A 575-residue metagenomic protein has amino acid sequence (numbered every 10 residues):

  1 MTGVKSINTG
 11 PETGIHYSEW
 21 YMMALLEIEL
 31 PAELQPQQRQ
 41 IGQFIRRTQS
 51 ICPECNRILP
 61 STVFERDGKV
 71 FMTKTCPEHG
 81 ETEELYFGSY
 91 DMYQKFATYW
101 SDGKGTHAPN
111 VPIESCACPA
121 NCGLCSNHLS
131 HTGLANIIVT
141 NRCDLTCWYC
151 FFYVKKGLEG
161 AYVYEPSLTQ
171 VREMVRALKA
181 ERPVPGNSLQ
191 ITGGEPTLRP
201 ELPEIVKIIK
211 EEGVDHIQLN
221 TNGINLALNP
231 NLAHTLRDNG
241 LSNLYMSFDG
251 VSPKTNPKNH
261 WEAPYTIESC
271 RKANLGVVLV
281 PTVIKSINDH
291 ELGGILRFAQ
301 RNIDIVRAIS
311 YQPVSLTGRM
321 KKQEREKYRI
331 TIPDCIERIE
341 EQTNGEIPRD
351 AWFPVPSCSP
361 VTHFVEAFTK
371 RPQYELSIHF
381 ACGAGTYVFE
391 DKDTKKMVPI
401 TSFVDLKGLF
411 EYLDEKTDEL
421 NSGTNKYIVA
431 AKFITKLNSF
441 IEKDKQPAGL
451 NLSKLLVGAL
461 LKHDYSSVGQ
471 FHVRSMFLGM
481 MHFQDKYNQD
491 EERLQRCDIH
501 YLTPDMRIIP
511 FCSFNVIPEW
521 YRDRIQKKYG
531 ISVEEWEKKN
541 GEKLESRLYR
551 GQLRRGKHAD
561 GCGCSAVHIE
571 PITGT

Functional and structural regions predicted by a protein language model:
T2-G133, L145, H500-N515: Flexible, acidic/Gly-rich N-terminal and inter-domain linker regions that tether and position cofactor-handling modules
E12, M23, H260, E268-Q470: Radical SAM enzyme [4Fe-4S]-AdoMet core and its adjacent flexible, acidic and glycine-rich loops/tails across
H16-A24, P31-L34, F96-H131, I137 (+3 more regions): A short, charged
E65-R66, L129, S377-H379, D490-R493: Short loop/turn motifs at secondary-structure junctions and domain boundaries
G68-M92, T98-T221, N225-H234: Conserved alpha-helical substructure of the radical SAM core
G157-E159, S252-N256, R319-K322: A short acidic, helix-capping loop that chelates divalent metal ions and anchors anionic groups
V171-Q190, R199-P313: Radical SAM/AdoMet-radical enzyme domain recognition
L452-G574: C-terminal target-recognition/interaction regions appended to catalytic cores
